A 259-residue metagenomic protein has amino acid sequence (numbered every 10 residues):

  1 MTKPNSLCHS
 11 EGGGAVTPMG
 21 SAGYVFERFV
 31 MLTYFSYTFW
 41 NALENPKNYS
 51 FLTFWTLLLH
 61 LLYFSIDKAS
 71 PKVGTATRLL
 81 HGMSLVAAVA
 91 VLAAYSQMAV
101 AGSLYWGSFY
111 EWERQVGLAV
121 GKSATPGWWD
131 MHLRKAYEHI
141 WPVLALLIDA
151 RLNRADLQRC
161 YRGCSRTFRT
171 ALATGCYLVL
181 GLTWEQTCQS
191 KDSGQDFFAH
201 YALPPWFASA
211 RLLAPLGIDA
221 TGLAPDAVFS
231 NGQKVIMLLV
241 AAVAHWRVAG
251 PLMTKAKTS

Functional and structural regions predicted by a protein language model:
K3, L252-S259: Short, charged juxtamembrane terminal tails flanking transmembrane helices
P4-L79: Early transmembrane hairpin module of multi-pass membrane proteins
V30-Y37, L59-I66, S84-M98, W141 (+2 more regions): Membrane-embedded alpha-helical transmembrane segments of multi-pass integral membrane proteins
L32-F39, Y177-L182, M237-V248: Hydrophobic core of alpha-helical transmembrane segments in multi-pass integral membrane proteins
S36-F54, A69-L80, Q97-L133, L152-F168 (+1 more regions): Membrane-lumen (extracellular) interface motif
A87-V91, R169-Q186: Hydrophobic alpha-helical membrane-insertion segments
M131-L144, N231-V235: Membrane-interface loop-to-helix entry segments
D192-P251: Membrane-interface transmembrane-helix boundary segments in multi-pass integral membrane proteins
